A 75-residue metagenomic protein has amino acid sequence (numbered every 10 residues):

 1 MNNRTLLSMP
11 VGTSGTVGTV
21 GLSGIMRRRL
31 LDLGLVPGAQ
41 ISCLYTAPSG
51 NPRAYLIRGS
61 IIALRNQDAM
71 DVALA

Functional and structural regions predicted by a protein language model:
M1-A75: Compact, glycine-rich, soluble single-domain proteins
